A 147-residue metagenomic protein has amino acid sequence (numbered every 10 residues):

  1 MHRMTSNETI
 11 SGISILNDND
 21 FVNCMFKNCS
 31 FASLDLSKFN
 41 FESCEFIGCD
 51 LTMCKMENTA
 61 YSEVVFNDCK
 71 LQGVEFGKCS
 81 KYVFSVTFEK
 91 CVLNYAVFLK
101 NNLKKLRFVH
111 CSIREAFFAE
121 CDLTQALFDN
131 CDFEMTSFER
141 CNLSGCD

Functional and structural regions predicted by a protein language model:
M1-D147: Tandem repeat scaffolds
